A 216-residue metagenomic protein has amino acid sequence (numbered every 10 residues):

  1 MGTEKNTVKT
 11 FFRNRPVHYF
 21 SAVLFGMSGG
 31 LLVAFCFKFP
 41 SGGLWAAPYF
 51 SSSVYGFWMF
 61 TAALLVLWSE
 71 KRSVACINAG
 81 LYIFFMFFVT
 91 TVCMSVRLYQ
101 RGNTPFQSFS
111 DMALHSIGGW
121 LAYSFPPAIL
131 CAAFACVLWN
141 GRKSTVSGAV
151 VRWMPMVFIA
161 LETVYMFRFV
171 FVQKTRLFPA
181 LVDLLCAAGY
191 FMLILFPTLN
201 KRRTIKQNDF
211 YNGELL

Functional and structural regions predicted by a protein language model:
M1-A79: N-terminal topogenic module of multi-pass integral membrane proteins
S28-C36, I83-C93, M156-R168: Aromatic-anchored segments of alpha-helical transmembrane domains
P48-M59, D111-A128, L177-Y190: Alpha-helical transmembrane segments of polytopic membrane proteins
G56-L67, P126-L138, L185-T198: Hydrophobic cores of alpha-helical transmembrane segments in multi-pass inner/ER membrane proteins, independent
C76-F88, A149-A160, Q207-L216: Central hydrophobic cores of alpha-helical transmembrane segments in multi-pass integral membrane proteins
T91-I159: Membrane-proximal helix-loop-helix units in multi-pass membrane proteins
R142-S144, V164-A180: Membrane-helix boundary connector in multi-pass membrane proteins
L195-N212: Membrane-interface capping segments at transmembrane-helix boundaries
